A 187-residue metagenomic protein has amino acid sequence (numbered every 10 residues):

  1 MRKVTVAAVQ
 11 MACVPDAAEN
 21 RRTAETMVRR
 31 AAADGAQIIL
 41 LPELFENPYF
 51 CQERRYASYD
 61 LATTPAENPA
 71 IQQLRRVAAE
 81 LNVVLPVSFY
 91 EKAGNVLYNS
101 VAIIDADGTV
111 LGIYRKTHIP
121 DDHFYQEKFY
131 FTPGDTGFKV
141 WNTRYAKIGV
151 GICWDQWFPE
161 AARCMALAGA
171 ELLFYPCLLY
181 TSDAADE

Functional and structural regions predicted by a protein language model:
M1-I38, F174: N-terminal active-site segment of His-dependent metallophosphoesterases
T5, G35-A36, N82, K147 (+1 more regions): Short loop/turn motifs at secondary-structure junctions
A8, L41, C153: Generic enzyme active-site microenvironment
V9-P15, R55-L61, A146-I148, L178: Short, basic, glycine/proline-bearing loop/turn elements
C13, F45, H118: Short, glycine/serine-rich, charged loops/turns that create anion-binding and catalytic segments at active sites
A17, T26-A106, I113, S182 (+1 more regions): Cys-nucleophile CN-hydrolase/nitrilase-fold catalytic domain and related Cys-dependent amidase chemistry that acts on
T63-A66, R76, K92-L172, P176 (+1 more regions): Active-site catalytic loop in hydrolytic enzyme cores
